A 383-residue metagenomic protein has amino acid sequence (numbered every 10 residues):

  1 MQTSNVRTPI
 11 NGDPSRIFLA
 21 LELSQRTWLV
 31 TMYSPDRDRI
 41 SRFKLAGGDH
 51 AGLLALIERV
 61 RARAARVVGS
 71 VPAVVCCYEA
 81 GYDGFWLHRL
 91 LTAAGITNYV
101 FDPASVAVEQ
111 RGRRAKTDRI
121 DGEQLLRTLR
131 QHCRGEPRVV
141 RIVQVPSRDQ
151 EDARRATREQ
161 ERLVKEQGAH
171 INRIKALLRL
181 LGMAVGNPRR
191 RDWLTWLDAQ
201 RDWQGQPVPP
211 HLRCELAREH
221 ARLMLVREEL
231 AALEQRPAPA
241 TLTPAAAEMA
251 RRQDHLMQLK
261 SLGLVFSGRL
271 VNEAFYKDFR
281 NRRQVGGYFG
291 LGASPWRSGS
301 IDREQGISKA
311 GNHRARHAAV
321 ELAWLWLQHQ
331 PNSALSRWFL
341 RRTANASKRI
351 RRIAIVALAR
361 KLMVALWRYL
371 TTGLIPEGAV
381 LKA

Functional and structural regions predicted by a protein language model:
T8-S34, L125: Gly/Thr-rich phosphate-binding beta-strand-loop-beta motif of the actin/hexokinase/Hsp70
Q25-G52: Short glycine-rich, Thr/Ser-proximal phosphate-binding strand/loop in the N-terminal lobe of ATP-dependent enzymes
H50-V75: Short, basic/hydrophobic alpha-helical segments
Y99-I142, W196-L197, I301-A310: Short alpha-helix plus adjacent loop in nuclease-associated cores
A153-H255: Glycine-rich, often acidic, oxyanion-interacting loops/wings at catalytic, nucleic-acid, or phospho-protein interfaces
H255-V265, R269-S347, R351: Phosphate-backbone recognition surface of nucleic-acid-processing proteins
S300, F339-A383: Low-complexity, acidic/Ser/Thr- and charged residue-rich accessory regions of DNA metabolism proteins
